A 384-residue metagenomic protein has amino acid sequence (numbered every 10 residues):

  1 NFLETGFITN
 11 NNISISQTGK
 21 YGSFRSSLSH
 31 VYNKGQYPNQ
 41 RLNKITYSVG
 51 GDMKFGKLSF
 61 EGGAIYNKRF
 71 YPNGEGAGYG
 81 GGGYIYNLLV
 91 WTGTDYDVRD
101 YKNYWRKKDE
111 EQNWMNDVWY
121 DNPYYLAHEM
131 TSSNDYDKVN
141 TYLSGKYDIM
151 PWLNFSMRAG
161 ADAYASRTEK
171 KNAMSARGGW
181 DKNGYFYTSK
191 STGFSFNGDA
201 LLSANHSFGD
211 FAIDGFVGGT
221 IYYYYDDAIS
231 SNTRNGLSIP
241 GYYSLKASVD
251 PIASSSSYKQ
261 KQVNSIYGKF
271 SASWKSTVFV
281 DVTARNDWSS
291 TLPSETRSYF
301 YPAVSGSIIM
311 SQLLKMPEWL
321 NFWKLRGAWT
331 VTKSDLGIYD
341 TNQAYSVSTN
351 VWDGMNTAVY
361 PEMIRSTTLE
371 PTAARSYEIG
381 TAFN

Functional and structural regions predicted by a protein language model:
N1, G35-Y37, T46-K138, S156-N264 (+3 more regions): Surface-exposed loop/interface segments of Gram-negative outer-membrane beta-barrel transport/assembly proteins
F2-L3, N10-Y32, Q36, S48-K54 (+3 more regions): Predominantly transmembrane beta-strands of Gram-negative outer membrane beta-barrel pores used for transport
F7, N11-Q17, N264-W274: Structured alpha-helical segments in the cores of large, soluble enzyme domains
F7, Q36-N39, S290-T296: Solvent-exposed loop/turn segments connecting transmembrane beta-strands in outer-membrane beta-barrel proteins
I8, N12, S23-S27, S59-G63 (+10 more regions): Membrane-spanning beta-strand positions in outer-membrane beta-barrel proteins
S14-S16, S27, G50, Y142-S144 (+7 more regions): Outer-membrane beta-barrel architecture
L28-K34, V280-L292, G327-W329: Transmembrane beta-strand segments that form the barrel wall of outer-membrane beta-barrel proteins
F300: Phosphate/anion-contacting hairpin/loop surfaces
